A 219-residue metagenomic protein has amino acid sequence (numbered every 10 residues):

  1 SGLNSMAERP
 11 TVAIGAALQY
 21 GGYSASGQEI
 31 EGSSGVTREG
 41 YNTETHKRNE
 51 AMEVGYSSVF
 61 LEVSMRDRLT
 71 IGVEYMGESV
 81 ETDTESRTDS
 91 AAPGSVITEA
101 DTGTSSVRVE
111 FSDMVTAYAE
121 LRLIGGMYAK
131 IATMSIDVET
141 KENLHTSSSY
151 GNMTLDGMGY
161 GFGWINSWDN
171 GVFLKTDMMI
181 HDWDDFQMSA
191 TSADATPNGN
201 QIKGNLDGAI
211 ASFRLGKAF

Functional and structural regions predicted by a protein language model:
S1-E85, V96-E99, G125, I210 (+1 more regions): Short glycine/proline- and aromatic-enriched beta-strand/turn motifs that initiate or cap beta-hairpins
P10, N42, K47, A51-S57 (+3 more regions): Residues that define the transmembrane beta-barrel architecture of outer-membrane proteins
A13, T70, T116, G126-Y128 (+1 more regions): Membrane-spanning beta-strand positions in outer-membrane beta-barrel proteins
A16-L18, V59-M65, V73, F111-D113 (+5 more regions): Residues on the lipid-exposed face of transmembrane beta-strands in outer-membrane beta-barrel proteins
S24-N42, T82-A92, M134-T154, F186-T196: Outer-membrane beta-barrel translocator domains and adjoining extracellular loop/strand segments of Gram-negative
T37, T45, E78-T84, A92-I97 (+2 more regions): Predominantly the C-terminal beta-signal and adjacent terminal strand-loop region of outer-membrane beta-barrel
L123-G125, N205: Solvent-exposed loop/turn segments connecting transmembrane beta-strands in outer-membrane beta-barrel proteins
